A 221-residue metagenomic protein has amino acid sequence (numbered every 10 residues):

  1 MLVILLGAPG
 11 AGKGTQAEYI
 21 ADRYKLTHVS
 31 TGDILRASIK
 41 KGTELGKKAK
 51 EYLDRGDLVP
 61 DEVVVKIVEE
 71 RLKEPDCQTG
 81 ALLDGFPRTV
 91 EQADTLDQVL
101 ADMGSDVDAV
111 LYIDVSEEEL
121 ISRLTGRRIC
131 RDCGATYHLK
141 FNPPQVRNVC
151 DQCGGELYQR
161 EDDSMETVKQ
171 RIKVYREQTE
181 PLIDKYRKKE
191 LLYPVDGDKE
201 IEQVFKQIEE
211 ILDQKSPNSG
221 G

Functional and structural regions predicted by a protein language model:
M1-G221: Glycine-rich phosphate-binding loop of ATP-dependent small-molecule kinases
